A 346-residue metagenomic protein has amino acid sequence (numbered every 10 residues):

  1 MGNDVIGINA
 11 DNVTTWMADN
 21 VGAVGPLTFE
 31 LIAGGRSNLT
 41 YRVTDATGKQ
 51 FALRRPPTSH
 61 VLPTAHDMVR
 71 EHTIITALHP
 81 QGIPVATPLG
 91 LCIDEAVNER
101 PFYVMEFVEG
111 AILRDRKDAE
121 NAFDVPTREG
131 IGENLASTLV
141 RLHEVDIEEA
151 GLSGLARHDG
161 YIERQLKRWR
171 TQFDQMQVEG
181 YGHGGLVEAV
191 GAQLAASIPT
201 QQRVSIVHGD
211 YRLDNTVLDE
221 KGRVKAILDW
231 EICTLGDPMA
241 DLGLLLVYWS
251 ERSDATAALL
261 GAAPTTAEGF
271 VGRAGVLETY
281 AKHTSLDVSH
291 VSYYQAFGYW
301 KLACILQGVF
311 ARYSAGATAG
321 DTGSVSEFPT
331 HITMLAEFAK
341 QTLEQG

Functional and structural regions predicted by a protein language model:
M1-G25: Juxta-kinase regulatory segment immediately upstream of eukaryotic protein kinase catalytic domains
N3, Q175, L260-V271, G275-V288 (+1 more regions): ATP/Mg2+ or Mg2+-diphosphate-binding catalytic cores that bind nucleotide phosphates or diphosphates via glycine-rich
T28-I206, D219-G222: ATP-binding pocket architecture of kinase catalytic cores
A156-R157, D287-G298: All-alpha amphipathic helical-bundle segments outside canonical DNA-binding/catalytic cores that form hydrophobic
I206-H208, L213: Catalytic-loop of the protein kinase fold
L228-C233: Activation of the activation-loop gatekeeper triad in protein kinase-fold domains
D241-R252: C-lobe/activation-segment region of protein kinase-like
